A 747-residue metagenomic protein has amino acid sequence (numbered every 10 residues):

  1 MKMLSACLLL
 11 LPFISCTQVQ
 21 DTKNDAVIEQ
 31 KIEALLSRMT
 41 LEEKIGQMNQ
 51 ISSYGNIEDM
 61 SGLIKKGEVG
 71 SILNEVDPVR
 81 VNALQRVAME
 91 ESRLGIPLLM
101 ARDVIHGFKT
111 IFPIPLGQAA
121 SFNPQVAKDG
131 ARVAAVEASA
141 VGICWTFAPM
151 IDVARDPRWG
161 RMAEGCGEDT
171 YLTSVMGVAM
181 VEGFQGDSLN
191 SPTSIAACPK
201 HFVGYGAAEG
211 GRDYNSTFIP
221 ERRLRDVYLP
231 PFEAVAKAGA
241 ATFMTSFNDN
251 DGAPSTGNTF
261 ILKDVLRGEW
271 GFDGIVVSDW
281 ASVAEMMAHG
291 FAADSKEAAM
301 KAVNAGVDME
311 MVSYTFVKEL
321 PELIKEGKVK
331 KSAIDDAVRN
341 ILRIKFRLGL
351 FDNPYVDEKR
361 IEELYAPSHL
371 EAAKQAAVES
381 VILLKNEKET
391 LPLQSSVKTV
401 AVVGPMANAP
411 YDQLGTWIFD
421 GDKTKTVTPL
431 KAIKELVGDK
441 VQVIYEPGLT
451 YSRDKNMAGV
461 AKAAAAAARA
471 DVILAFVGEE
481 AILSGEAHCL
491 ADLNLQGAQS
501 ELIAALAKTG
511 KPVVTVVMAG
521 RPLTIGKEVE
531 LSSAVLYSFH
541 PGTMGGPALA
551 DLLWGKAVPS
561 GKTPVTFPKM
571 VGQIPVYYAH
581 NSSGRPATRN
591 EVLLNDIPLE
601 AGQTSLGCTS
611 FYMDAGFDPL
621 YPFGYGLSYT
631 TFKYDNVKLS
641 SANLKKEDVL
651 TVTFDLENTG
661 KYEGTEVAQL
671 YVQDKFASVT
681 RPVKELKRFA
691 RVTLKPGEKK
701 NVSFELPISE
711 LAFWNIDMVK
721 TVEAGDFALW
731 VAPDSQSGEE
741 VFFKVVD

Functional and structural regions predicted by a protein language model:
M1-K23: Bacterial Sec-dependent N-terminal signal peptides
C16-N715, T721-S735, V746-D747: Glycoside hydrolase catalytic-domain context in secreted enzymes
E739-F743: Edge beta-strands of extracellular beta-sandwich domains
